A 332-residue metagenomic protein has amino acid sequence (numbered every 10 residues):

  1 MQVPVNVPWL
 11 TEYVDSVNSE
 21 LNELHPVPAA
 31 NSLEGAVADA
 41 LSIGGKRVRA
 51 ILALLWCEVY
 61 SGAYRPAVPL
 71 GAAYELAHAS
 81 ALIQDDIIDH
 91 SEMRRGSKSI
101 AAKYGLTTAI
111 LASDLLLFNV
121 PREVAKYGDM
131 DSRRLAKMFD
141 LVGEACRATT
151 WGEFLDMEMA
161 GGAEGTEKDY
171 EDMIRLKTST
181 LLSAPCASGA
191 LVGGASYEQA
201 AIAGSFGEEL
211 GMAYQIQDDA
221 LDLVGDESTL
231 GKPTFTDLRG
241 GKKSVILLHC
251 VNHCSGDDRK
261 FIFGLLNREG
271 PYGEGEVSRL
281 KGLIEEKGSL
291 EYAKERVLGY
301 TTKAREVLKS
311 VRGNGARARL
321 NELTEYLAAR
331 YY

Functional and structural regions predicted by a protein language model:
M1-Y332: All-alpha prenyltransferase/terpene-synthase fold signal
